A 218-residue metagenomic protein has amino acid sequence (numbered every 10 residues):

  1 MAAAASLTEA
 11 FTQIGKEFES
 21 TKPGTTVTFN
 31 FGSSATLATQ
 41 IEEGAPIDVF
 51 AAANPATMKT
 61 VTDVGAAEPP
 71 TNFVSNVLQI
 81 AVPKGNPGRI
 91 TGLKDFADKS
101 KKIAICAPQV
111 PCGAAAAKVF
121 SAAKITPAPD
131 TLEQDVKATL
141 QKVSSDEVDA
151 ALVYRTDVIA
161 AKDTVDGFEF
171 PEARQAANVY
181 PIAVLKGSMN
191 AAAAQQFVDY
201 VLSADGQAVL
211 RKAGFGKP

Functional and structural regions predicted by a protein language model:
M1-T21, T26, A35, T39-E42 (+4 more regions): Exported/periplasmic ABC-transporter solute-binding proteins
Q79: N-terminal glycine-rich flavin-associated loop
